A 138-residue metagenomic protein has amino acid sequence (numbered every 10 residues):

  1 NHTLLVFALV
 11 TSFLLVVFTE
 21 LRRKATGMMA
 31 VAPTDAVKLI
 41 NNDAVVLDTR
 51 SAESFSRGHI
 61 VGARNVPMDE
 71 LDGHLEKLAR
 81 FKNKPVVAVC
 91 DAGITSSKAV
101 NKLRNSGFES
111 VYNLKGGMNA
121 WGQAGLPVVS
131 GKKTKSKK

Functional and structural regions predicted by a protein language model:
N1-T34, L39-A44, A52, S56-P85 (+1 more regions): Rhodanese-like catalytic fold shared by cysteine-dependent sulfurtransferases and DSP/PTP-type phosphatases
C90: Short cysteine clusters
